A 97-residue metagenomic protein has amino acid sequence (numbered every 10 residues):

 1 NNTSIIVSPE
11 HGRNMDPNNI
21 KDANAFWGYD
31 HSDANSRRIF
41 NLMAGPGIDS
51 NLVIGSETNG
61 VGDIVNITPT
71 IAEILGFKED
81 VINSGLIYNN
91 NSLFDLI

Functional and structural regions predicted by a protein language model:
N1-T3, P9-I97: Membrane-interface soluble catalytic domains
